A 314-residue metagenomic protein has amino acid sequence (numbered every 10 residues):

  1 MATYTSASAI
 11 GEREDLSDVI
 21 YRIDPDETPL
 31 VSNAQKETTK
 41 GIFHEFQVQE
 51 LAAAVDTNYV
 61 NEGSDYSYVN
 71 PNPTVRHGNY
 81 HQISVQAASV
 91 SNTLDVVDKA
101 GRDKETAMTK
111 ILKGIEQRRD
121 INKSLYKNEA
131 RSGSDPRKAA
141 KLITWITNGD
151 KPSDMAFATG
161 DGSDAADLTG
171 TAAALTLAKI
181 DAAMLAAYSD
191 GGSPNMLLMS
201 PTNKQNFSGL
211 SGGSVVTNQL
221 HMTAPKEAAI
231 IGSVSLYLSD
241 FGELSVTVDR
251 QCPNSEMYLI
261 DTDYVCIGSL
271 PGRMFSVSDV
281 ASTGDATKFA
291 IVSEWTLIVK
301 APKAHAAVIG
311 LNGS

Functional and structural regions predicted by a protein language model:
M1-S245, D249-S314: Flexible, glycine/threonine- and acidic-rich loop/arm segments that mediate assembly and lattice contacts in viral
